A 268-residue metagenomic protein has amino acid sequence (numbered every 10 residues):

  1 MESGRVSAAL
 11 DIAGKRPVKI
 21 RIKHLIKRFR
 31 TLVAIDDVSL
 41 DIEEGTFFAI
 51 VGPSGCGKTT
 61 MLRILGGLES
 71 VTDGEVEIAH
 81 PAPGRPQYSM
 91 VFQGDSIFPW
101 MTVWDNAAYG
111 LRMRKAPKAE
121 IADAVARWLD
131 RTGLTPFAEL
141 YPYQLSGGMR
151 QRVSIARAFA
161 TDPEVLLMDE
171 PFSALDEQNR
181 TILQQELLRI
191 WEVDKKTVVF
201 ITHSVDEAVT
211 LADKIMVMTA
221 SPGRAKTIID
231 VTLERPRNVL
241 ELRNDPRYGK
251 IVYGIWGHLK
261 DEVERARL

Functional and structural regions predicted by a protein language model:
V51-P53: The feature captures the beta-strand-to-loop junction immediately N-terminal to the Walker
G66: Helix-to-loop junction immediately C-terminal to a conserved catalytic motif
D73-G84: Conserved ABC transporter NBD signature motif
M101-A108: Short coil-to-helix segment of the ABC ATPase nucleotide-binding domain corresponding to the Q-loop/switch region
R112, A119-F137, R189: Conserved ABC ATPase "signature" region
Y141-L145, M149: Conserved ABC ATPase signature
A160-E164: A short, proline-enriched helix->beta-strand linker immediately N-terminal to the Walker B motif in ABC-type P-loop
